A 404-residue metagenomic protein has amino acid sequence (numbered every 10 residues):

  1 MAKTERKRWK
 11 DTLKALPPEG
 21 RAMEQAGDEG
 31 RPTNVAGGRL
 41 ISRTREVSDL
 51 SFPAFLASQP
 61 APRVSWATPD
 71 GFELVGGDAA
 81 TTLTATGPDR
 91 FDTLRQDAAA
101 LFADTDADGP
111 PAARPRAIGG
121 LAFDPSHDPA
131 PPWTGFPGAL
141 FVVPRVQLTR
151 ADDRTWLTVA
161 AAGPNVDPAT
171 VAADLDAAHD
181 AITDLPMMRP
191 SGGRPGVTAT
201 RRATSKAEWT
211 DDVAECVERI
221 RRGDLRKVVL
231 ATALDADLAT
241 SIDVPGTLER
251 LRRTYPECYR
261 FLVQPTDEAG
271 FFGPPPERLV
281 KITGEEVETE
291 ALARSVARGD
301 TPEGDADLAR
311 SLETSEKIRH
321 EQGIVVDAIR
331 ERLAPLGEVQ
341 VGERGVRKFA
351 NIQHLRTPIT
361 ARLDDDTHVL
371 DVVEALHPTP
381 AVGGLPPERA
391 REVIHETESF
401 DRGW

Functional and structural regions predicted by a protein language model:
M1-T86: An N-terminal JmjN-like helical accessory module and its immediate linker preceding a catalytic domain
K3-R6, K10, A98-A233, E316 (+1 more regions): Non-catalytic accessory segments adjacent to catalytic cores
R6-R8, A151-D184, P274, K281-P358: Cytosolic ligand/metal-binding cores
F52-P115, S126-P137: An N-terminal, globular interaction/scaffold subdomain
T82, T134, T232-H320: An anion-binding catalytic pocket shared by soluble metabolic enzymes
R202-K206, D237-S241, R298, S315 (+4 more regions): Hydrophobic alpha-helical scaffolding
R219, R250, T254, S311 (+6 more regions): Generic, well-ordered alpha-helical scaffold segments in large soluble proteins
I359-W404: Conserved hydrophobic core element of enzyme catalytic domains
